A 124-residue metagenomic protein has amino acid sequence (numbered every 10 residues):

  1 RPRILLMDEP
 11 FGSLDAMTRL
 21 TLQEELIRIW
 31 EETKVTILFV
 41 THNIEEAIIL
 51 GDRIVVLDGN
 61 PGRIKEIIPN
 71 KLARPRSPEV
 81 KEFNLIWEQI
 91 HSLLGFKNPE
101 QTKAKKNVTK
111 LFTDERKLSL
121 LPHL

Functional and structural regions predicted by a protein language model:
R1-R3: A short, proline-enriched helix->beta-strand linker immediately N-terminal to the Walker B motif in ABC-type P-loop
L5-D8: Catalytic Walker B motif of ABC-type/P-loop ATPase nucleotide-binding domains
G12-L14: ABC ATPase nucleotide-binding domain "signature" loop
R19-T33: Helical segment within the ABC ATPase nucleotide-binding domain
L26, N43-E45: The feature captures the ABC ATPase H-loop/switch
K34-V40: Conserved H-loop
I49-V56: Conserved catalytic segment of ABC-fold P-loop ATPases
L57-H91: Conserved beta-strand-loop-alpha-helix hinge in the C-terminal portion of ABC ATPase nucleotide-binding domains
